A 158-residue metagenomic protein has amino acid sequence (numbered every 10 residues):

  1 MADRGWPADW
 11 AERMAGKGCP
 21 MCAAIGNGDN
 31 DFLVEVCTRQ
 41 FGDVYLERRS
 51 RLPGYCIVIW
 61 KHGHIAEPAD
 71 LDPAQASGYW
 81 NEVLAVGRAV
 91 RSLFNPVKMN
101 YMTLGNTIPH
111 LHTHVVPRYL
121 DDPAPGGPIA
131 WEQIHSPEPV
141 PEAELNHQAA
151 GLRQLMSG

Functional and structural regions predicted by a protein language model:
M1-G158: HIT superfamily nucleotide-processing domains
